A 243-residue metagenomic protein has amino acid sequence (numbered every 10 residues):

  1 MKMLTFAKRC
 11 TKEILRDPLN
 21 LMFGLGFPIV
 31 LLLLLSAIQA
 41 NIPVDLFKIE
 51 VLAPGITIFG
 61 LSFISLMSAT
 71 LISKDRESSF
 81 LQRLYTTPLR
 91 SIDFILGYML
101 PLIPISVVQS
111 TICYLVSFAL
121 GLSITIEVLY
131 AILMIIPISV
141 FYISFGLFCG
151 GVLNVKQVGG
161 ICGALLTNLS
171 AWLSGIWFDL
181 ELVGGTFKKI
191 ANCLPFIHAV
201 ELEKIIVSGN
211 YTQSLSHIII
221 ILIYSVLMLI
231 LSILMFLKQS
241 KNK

Functional and structural regions predicted by a protein language model:
M1-F27, S78-S79, N242: Aromatic- and glycine-rich beta-strand/loop motifs that create alpha-glucan
L4, K8-L15, L19, S170 (+3 more regions): Membrane-interacting alpha-helical segments
E13-N41, I49-A69, S106-Q109, L165-A171 (+1 more regions): Hydrophobic alpha-helical transmembrane segments of multi-pass membrane transport/permease proteins
I14, S65-L89, N242-K243: Transmembrane helix boundary and interhelical loop/hinge segments in multi-pass membrane proteins
L34-I42, G150-C193: Transmembrane helix segments
I42-L46, S174-M228: Membrane-interfacial helix-loop-helix junctions in multi-pass membrane proteins
S91, Y98-N168, N210, L215-L222 (+1 more regions): Alpha-helical transmembrane segments and their short interhelical loops
I233-K243: Membrane-interface capping segments at transmembrane-helix boundaries
